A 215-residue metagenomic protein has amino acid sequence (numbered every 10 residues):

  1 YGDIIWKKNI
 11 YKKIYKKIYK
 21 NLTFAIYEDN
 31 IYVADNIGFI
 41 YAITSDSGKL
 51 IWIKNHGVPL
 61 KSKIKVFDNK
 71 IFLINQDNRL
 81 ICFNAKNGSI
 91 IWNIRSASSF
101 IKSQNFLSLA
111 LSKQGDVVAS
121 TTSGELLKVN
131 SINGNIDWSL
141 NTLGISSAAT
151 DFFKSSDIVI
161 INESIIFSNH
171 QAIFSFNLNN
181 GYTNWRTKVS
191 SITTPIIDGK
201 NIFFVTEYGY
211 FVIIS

Functional and structural regions predicted by a protein language model:
Y1, T44-G48, N84-G88, N130-G134 (+2 more regions): Short loop/turn segments that connect beta-strands within beta-propeller blades
D3-E28, K49-D68, I90-Q114, N135-N162 (+3 more regions): Extracytoplasmic beta-rich repeat domains
K16, V33-A34: Alpha-solenoid helical-repeat scaffolds
Y32, I202-E207, V212: Acidic (E/D-rich), amphipathic helical modules within compact regulatory domains
D35-N36, N75-Q76, T121-T122, F153 (+3 more regions): Structural signature of WD-repeat beta-propellers
Y41, I81, L127, I136 (+2 more regions): WD40 beta-propeller blade core
